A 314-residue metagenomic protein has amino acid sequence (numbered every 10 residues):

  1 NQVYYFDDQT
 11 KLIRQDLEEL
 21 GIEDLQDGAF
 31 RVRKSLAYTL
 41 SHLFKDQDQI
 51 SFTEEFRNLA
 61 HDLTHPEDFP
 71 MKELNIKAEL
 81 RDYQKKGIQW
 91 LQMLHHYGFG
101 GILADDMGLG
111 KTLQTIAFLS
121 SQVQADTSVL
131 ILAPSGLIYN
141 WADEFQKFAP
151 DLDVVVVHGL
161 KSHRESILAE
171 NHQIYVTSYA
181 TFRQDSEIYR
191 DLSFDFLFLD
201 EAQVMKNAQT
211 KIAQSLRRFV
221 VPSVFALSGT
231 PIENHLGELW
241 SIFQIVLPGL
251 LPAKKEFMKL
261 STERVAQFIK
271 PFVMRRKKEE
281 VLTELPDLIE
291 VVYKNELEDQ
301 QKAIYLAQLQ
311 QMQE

Functional and structural regions predicted by a protein language model:
N1-D62, A125, L239: Charged, low-complexity intrinsically disordered regions
Q49-E314: ASCE P-loop NTPase motor core, strongest for the SF2 helicase catalytic module
